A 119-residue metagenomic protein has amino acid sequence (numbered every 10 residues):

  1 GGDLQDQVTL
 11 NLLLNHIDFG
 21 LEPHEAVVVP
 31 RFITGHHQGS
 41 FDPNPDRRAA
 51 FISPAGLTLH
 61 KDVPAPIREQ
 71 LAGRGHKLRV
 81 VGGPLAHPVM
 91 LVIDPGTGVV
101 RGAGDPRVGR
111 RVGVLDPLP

Functional and structural regions predicted by a protein language model:
G1-V81: Proteins synthesized as precursors that undergo proteolytic processing into mature forms
A65-P119: In a subset of proteins, long, contiguous C-terminal domains/tails are tracked
